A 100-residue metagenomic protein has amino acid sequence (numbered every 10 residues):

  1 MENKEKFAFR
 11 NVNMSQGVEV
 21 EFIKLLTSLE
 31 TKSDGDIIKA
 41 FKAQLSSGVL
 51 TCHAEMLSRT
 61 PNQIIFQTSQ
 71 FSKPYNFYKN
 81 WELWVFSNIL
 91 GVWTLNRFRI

Functional and structural regions predicted by a protein language model:
M1-P61: Flexible low-complexity loop/turn motifs enriched in small/helix-breaking residues
F41, L45-W93: Acidic, low-complexity, intrinsically disordered interaction modules
